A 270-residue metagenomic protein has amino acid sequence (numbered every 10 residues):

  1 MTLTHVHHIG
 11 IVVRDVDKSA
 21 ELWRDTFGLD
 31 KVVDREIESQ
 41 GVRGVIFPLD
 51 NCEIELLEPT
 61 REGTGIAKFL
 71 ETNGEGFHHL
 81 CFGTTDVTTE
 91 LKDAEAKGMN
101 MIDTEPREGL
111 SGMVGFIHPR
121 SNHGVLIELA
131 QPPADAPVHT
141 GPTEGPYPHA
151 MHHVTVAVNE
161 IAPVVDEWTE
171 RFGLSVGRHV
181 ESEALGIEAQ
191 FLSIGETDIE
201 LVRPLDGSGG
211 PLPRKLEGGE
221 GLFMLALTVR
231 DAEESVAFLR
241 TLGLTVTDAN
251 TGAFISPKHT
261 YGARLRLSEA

Functional and structural regions predicted by a protein language model:
M1-A20, F77-T84, P132-V165, E220-L227: N-terminal beta-strand motif that seeds the catalytic metal site of vicinal oxygen chelate
M1-G10, D17-P48, E58-P59, T241 (+1 more regions): An N-terminus-focused feature that recognizes amino-terminal "leader" regions
V12-R14, L22, E55-P59, K68 (+10 more regions): A structural feature that tracks compact, well-ordered secondary-structure segments with a strong bias toward
D17-D30, T89-G98, E160-V176, V236-T241: Amphipathic alpha-helical segments
K31-E38, P106, V176-E181: Conserved catalytic-core motifs of GNAT/GCN5-like acyltransferases
I37-E53, A184-T197: C-terminal "cap" of GNAT-fold acetyltransferases
I46, T88-Y147, Q190-G195, E200-R203 (+1 more regions): Vicinal oxygen chelate
M151-T197: Aromatic-anchored, glycine/proline-accented short structural segments that stabilize local strand-turns or short
